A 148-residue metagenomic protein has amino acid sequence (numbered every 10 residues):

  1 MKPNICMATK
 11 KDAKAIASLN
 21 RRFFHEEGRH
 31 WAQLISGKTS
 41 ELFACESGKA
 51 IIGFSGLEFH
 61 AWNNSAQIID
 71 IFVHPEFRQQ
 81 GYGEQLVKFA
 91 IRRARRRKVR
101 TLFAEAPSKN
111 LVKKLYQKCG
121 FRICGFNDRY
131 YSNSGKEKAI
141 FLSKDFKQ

Functional and structural regions predicted by a protein language model:
P3, M7-D70, H74-P75, V87-K88 (+4 more regions): Acetyl-CoA-dependent GNAT
F23, G120-R122: Short, hinge-like loop/turn segments at secondary-structure boundaries
S40-L42, K136-F141: Short hydrophobic/aromatic beta-strand or adjacent loop that forms the aromatic wall/cage of a ligand/substrate-binding
A50, H74-K88, R97, S108-K114 (+1 more regions): Conserved glycine-rich acetyl-CoA-binding loop
F59, A106-S108: A cross-domain feature marking catalytic cores of carbohydrate-active enzymes and several ubiquitous metabolic/repair
D70-F72, F103-E105, F141: Short aromatic/hydrophobic contact patches that present stacked aromatics for nucleic-acid/ligand binding
F103-E105, R122-K138: Conserved catalytic-core motifs of GNAT/GCN5-like acyltransferases
